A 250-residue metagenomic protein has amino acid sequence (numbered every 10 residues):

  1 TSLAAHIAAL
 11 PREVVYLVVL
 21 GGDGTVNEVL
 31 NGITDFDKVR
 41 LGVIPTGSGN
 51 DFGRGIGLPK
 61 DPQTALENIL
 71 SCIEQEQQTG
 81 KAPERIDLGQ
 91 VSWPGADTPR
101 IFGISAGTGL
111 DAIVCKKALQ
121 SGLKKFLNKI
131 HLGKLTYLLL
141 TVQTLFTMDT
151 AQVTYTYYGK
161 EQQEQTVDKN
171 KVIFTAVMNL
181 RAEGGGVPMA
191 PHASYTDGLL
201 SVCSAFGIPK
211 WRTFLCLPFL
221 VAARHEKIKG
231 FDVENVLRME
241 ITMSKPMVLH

Functional and structural regions predicted by a protein language model:
T1-L20, T25-D35, Q63-E74: ATP/NTP phosphate-donor binding region
T1-Y16, C72-V91, K229-F231, T242-V248: N-terminal low-complexity/intrinsically disordered extensions
G21-G22, I44, A106, F206: Small/polar loops that bind or transfer phosphate-bearing groups
D23, V114, T175, V202: A residue-level signal for conserved active-site and pocket-lining positions in enzyme catalytic cores
L30-I33, R54-I56, P188-M189: Short amphipathic alpha-helical segments
D35-G42, T46-I173: Catalytic core of DAGKc-family lipid kinases
G107, D111, F174-A190: Glycine-rich phosphate/pyrophosphate-binding beta-alpha loops
Y157-K169, P188-H250: ATP/nucleoside-binding phosphotransfer catalytic cores, i.e., glycine-rich phosphate-binding loops
